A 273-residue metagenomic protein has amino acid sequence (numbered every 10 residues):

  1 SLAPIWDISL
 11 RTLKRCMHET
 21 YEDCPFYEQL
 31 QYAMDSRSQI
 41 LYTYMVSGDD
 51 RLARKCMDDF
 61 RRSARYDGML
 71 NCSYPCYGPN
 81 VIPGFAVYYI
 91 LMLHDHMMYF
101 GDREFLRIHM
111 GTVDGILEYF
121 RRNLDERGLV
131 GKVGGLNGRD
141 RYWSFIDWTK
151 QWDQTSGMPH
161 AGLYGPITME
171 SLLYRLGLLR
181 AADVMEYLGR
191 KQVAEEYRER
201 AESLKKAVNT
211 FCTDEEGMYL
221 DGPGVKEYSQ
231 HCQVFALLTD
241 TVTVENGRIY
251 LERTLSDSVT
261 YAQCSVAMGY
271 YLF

Functional and structural regions predicted by a protein language model:
S1-S36, T43-D50: An acidic-aromatic substrate-binding cleft motif
Q31-S47, R51-F273: Active-site core of glycosidic bond-cleaving carbohydrate-active enzymes
